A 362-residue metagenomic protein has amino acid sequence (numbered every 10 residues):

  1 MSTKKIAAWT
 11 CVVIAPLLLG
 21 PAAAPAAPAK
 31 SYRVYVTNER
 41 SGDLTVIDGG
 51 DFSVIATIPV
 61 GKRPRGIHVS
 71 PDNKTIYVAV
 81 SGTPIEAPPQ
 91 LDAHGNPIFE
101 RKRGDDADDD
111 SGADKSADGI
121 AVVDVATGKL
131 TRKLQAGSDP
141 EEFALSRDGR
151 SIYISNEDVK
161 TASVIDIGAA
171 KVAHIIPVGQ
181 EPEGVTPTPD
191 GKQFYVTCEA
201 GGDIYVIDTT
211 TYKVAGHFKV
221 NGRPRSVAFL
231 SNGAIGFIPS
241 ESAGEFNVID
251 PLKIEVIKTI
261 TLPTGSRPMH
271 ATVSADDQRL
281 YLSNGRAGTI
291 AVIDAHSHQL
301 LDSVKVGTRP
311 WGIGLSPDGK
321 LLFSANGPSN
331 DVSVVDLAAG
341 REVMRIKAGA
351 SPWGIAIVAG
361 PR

Functional and structural regions predicted by a protein language model:
M1-C11: Bacterial N-terminal signal peptides that target proteins for export
V12, P16-L17, P21-R362: Predominantly soluble domains enriched in secretory-pathway, periplasmic, or organellar proteins
